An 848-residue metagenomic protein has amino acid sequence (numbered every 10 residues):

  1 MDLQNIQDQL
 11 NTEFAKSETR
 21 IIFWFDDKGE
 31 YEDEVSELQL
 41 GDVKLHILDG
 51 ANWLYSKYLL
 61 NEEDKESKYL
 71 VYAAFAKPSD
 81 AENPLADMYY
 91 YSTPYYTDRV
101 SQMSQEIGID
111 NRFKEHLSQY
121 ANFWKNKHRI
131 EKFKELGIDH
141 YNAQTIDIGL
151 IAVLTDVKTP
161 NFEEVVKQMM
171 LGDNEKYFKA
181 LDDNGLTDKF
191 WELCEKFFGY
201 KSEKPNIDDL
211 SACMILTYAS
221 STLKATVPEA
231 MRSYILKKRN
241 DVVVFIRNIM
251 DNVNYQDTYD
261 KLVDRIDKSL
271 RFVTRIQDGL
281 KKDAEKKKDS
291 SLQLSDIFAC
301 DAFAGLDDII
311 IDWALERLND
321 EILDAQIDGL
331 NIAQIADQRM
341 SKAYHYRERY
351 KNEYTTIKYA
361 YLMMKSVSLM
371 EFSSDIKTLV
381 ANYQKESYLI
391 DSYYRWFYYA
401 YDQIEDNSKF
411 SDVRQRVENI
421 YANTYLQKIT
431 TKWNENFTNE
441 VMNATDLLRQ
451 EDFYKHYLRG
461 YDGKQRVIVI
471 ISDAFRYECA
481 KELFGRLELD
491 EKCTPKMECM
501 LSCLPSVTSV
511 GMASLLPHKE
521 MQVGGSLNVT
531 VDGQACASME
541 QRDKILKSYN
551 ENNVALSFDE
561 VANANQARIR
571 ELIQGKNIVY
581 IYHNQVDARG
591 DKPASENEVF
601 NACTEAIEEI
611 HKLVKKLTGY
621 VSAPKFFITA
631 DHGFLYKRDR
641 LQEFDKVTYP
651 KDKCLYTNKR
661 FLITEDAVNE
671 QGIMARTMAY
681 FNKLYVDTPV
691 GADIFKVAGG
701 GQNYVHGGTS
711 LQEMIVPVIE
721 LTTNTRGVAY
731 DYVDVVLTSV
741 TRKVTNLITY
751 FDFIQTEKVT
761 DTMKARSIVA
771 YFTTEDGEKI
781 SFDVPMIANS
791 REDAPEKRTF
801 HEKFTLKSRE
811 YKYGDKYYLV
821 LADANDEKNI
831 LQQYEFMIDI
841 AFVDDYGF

Functional and structural regions predicted by a protein language model:
M1-R466, R476-F626, A630-F848: …; additionally, a secondary subgroup of soluble metalloenzymes is captured
I470: Beta1/beta-strand and adjacent pyrophosphate-binding region of the FAD-binding site in flavoprotein oxidoreductases
D473: Ligand-binding pocket scaffold of soluble enzyme catalytic domains
